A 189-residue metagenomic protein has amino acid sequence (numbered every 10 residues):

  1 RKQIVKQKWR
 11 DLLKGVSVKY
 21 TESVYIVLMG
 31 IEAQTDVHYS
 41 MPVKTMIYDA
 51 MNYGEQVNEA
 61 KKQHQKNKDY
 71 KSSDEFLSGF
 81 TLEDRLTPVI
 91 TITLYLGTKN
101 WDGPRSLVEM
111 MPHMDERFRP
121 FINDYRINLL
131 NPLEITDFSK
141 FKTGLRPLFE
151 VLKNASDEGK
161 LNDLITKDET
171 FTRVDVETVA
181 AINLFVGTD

Functional and structural regions predicted by a protein language model:
R1-D189: Elongated, amphipathic alpha-helical interaction scaffolds
